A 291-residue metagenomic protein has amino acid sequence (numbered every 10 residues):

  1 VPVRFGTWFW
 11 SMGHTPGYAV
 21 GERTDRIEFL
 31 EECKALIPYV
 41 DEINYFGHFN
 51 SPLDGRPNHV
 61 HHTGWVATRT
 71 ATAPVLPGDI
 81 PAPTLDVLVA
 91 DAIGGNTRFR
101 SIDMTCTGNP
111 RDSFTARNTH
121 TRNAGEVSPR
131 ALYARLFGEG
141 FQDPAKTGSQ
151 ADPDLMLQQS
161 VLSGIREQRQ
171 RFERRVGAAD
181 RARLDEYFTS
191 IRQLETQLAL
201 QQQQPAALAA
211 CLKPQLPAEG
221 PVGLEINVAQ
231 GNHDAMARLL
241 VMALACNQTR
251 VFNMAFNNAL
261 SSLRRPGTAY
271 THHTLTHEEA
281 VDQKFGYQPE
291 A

Functional and structural regions predicted by a protein language model:
V1-A291: Ligand-binding pockets and gating/stacking loops
